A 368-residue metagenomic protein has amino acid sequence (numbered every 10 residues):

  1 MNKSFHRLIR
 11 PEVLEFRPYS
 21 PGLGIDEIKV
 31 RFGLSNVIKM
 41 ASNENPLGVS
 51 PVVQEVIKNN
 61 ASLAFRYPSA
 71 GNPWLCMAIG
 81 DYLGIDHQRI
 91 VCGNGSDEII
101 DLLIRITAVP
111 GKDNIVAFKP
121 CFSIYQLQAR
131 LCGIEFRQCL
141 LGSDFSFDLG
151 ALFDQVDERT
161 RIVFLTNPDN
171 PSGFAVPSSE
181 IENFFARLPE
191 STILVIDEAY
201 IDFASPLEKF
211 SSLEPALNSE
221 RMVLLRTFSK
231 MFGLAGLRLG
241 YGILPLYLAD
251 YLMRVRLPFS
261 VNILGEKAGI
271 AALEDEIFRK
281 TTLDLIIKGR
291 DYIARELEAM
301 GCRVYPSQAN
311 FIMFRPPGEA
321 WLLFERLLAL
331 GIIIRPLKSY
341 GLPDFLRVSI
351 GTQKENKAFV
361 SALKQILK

Functional and structural regions predicted by a protein language model:
N2-R66: N-terminal "arm"/small-domain region of PLP-dependent enzymes with the aminotransferase-like
N36, D86-I90, G111-N114, R159 (+4 more regions): Short acidic capping loops at alpha-helix termini that bridge into adjacent secondary structure
F65-N114, C132: Phosphate-binding glycine-rich loop
G71, R221-Y305: PLP-dependent aminotransferase class I/II
I106-L165: PLP-dependent aminotransferase-like
R130, F147-E158, P171-L194, E198-S229: Active-site pre-lysine segment of PLP-dependent enzymes
S179, R326-L330, I334-R335, S339-K368: PLP-dependent enzyme catalytic core of the Aspartate aminotransferase-like
I287, E296-L330: Conserved PLP-binding catalytic core of the aspartate aminotransferase-like
